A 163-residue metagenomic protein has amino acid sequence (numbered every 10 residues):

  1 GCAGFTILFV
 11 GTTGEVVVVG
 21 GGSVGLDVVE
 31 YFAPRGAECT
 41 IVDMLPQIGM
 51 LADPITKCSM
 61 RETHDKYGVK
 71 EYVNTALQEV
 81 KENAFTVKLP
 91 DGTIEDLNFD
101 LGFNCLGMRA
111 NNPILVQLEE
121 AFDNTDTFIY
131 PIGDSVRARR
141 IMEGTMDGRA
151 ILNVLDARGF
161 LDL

Functional and structural regions predicted by a protein language model:
G1-L51, L89-L163: Rossmann-like dinucleotide/flavin-binding elements
Q47-R61: Conserved N-terminal glycine-rich FAD pyrophosphate-binding loop of Rossmann-like flavoproteins
M60-V69: Helical element adjacent to the flavin cofactor pocket in flavoenzyme catalytic cores
K70, Q78, E95-L97: Residues that recognize and position ribonucleotide moieties
K70-Y72, Y130: General small-molecule cofactor/ligand-binding pocket signal
V73-A84: A conserved short coil-to-beta-strand element within the FAD-binding core of flavoproteins
